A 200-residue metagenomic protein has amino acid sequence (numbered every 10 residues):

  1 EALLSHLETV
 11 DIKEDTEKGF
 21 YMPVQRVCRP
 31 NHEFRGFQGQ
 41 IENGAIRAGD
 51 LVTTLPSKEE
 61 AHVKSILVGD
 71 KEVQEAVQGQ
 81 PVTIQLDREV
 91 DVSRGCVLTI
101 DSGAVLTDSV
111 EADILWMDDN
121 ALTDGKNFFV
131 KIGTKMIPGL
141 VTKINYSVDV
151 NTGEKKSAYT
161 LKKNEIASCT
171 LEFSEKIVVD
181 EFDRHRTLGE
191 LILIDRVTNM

Functional and structural regions predicted by a protein language model:
E1-G19, P23-C28: Canonical P-loop GTPase G-domain recognition
H32-M200: C-terminal effector/interaction modules appended to NTPase cores
